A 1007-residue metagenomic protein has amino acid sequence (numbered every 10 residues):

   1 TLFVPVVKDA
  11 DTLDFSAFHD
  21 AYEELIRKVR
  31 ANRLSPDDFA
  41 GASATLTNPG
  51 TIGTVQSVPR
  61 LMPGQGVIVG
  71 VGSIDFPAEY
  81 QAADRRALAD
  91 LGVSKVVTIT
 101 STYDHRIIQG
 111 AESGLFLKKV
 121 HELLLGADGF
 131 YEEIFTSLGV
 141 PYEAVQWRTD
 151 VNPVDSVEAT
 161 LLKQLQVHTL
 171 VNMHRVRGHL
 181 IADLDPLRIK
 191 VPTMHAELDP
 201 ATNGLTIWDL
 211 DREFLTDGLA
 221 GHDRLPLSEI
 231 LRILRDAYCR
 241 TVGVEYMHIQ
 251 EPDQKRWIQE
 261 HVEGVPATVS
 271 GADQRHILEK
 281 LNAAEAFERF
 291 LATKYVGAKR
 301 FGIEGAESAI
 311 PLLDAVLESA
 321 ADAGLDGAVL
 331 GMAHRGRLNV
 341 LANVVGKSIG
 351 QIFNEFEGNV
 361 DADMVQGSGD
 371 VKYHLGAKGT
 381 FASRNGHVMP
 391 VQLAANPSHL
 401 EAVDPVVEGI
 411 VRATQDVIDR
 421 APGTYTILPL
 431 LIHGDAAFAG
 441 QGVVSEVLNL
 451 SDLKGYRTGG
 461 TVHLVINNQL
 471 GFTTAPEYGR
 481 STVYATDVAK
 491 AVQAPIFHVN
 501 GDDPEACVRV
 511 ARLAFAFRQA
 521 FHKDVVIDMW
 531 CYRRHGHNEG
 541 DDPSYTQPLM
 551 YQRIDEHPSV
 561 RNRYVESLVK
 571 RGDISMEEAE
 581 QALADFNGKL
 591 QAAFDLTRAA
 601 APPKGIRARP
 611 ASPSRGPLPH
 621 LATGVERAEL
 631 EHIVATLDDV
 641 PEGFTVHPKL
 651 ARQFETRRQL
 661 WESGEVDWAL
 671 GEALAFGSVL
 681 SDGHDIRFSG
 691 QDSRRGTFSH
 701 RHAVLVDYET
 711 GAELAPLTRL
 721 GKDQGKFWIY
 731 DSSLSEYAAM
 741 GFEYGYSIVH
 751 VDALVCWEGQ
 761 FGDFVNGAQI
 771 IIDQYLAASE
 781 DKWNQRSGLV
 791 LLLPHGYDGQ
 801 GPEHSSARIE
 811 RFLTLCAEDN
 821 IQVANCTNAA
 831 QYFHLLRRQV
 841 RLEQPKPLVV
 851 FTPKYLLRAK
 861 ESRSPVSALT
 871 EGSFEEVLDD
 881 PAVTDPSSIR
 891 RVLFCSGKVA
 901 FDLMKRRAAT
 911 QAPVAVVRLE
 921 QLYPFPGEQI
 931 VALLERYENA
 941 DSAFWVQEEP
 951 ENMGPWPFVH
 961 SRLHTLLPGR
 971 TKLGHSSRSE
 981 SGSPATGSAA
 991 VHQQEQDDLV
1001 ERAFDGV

Functional and structural regions predicted by a protein language model:
T1-S156, T160-Q164: C-terminal catalytic/motor cores of large multi-domain enzyme assemblies
T149-S308, L325: Extended, charge-enriched "interface" segments that sit outside catalytic cores
L162-L215, E229-R232, K523-V525, C531-V1007: Flexible, glycine-rich loop/tail regions that form catalytic "lids" or insertion modules at the edges of active sites
T268-F287, G358-D419, P716, E843-A912: Active-site cores of enzymes that catalyze phosphoryl transfer or operate on phosphate-rich substrates
A286, F290-G350, E655-Q659, V666-H684: Active-site pocket-lining segments that scaffold enzyme catalytic pockets across diverse folds
G302-L313, A395-V407, G440, D503-C507 (+6 more regions): Phosphate/oxyanion-binding active-site loops and adjacent basic polyanion-contact surfaces
D326-Q493, F497, F698-H750: Cofactor-binding active-site loop characterized by glycine-rich and histidine/acidic residues
G471-T482, K490-V526, W530-G536, S544: Conserved phosphate-handling catalytic cores of large alpha/beta enzymes
